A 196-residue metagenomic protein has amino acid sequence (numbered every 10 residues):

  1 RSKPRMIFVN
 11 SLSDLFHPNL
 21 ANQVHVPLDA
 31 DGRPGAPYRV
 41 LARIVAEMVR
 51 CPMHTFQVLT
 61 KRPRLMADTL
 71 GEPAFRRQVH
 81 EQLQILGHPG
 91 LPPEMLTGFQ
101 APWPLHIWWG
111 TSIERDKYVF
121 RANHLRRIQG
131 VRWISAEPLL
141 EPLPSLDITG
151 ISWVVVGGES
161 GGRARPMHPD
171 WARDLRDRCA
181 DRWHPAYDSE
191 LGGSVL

Functional and structural regions predicted by a protein language model:
R1-P185, S189: Conserved AdoMet/S-adenosylmethionine-binding subsite of the radical SAM
G193-S194: C-terminal accessory extensions appended to soluble enzyme cores
